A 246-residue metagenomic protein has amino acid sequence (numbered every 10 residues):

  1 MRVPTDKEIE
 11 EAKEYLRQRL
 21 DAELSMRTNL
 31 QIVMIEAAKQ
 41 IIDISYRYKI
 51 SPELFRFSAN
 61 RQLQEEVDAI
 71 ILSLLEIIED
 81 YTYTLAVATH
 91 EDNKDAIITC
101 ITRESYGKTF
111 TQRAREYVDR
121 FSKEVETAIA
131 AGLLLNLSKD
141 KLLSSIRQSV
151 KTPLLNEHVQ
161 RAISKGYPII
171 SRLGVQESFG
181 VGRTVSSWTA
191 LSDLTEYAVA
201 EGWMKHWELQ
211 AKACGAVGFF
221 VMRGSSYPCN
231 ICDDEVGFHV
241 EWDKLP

Functional and structural regions predicted by a protein language model:
M1-V181: N-terminal leader/targeting and assembly helices and adjacent pre-domain segments
I170-P246: Acidic, glycine-rich two-metal-ion catalytic cores of nucleic acid-processing enzymes
